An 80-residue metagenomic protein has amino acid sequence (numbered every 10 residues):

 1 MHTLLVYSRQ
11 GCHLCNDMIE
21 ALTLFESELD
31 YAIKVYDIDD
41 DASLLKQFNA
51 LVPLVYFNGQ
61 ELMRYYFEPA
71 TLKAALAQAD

Functional and structural regions predicted by a protein language model:
M1-L24: Local sequence-structure signature of Cys/Sec-based thiol-disulfide redox active-site neighborhoods
E20-D37: Conserved helix-turn-beta segment immediately C-terminal to the redox Cys motif in thioredoxin-like folds
D40-L44: Structural microenvironment flanking redox-active thiols in thiol-disulfide oxidoreductases
K46-V55: Structural micro-motif
N58-D80: Non-catalytic, surface beta->alpha helical segment in thiol-disulfide oxidoreductase systems
